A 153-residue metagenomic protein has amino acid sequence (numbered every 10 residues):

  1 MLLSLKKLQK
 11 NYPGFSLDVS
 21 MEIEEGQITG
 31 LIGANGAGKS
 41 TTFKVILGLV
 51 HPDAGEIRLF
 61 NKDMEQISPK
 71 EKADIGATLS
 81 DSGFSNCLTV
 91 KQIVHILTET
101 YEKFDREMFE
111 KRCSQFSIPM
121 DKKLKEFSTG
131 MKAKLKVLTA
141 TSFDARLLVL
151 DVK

Functional and structural regions predicted by a protein language model:
M1-S20, E25-Q27, S68: A short, flexible loop at the N-terminus of ABC-type nucleotide-binding domains that lies
G30, A73-S80: ABC nucleotide-binding domain signature
I32-A34: The feature captures the beta-strand-to-loop junction immediately N-terminal to the Walker
S40-T41: Conserved Walker
L47: Helix-to-loop junction immediately C-terminal to a conserved catalytic motif
G55-Q66, K70-E71: Conserved ABC transporter NBD signature motif
L79-K136, F143: ABC-family P-loop ATPase nucleotide-binding domains
L148-V152: Catalytic Walker B motif of ABC-type/P-loop ATPase nucleotide-binding domains
